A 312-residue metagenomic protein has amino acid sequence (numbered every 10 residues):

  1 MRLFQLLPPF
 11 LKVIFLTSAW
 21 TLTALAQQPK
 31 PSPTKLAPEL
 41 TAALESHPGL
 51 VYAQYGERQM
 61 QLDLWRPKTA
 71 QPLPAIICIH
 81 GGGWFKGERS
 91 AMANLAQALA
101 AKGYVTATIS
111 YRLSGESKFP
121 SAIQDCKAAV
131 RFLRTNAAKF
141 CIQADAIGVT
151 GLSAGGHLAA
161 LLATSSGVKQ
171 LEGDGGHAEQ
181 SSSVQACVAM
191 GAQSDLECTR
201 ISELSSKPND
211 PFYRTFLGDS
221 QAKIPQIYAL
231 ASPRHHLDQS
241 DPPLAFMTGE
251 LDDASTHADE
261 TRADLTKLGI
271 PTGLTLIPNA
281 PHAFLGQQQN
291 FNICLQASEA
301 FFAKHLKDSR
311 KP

Functional and structural regions predicted by a protein language model:
Q28-A70: N-terminal cap/lid segment of alpha/beta-hydrolase-fold proteins
L36-L44, Y55, C198-H236: Mobile cap/lid helix-loop segments that gate and shape the active-site cleft of serine hydrolases
P72-G82: Short beta-strand element of the alpha/beta-hydrolase
S90-T108: Short amphipathic alpha-helix adjacent to the substrate-entry channel of hydrolases
A128-S202: Primarily recognizes the serine-hydrolase "nucleophile elbow" in alpha/beta-hydrolase and SGNH/GDSL folds
S240, F246-T248: Short beta-strand/loop motif that positions the catalytic acidic residue of the alpha/beta-hydrolase fold
T266-H282: Catalytic histidine neighborhood in serine/cysteine hydrolases with alpha/beta-hydrolase-type architecture
N290-P312: Catalytic active-site module of serine/aspartate enzymes centered on a nucleophile-bearing elbow/loop
